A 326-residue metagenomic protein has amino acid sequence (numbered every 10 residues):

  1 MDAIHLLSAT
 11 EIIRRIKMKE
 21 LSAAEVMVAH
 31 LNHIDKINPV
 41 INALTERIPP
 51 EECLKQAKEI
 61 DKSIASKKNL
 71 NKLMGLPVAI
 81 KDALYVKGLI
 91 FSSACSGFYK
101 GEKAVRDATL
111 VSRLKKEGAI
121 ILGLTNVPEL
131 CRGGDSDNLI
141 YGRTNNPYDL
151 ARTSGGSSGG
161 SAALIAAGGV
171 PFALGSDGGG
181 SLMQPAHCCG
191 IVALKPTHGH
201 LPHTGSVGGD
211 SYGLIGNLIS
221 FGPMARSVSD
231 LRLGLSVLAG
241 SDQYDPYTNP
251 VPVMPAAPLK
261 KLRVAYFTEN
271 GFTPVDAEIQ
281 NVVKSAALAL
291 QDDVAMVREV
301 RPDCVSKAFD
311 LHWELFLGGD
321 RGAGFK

Functional and structural regions predicted by a protein language model:
M1-K68, V237-K326: Amidase signature
D2-G179, D293: Gly/Ser-rich catalytic/binding loops embedded in alpha/beta enzyme cores
D82-L84, G178-G180, D230, T268-F272 (+1 more regions): Glycine-rich beta-alpha junction loops
G97-E102, I219-G222, N270-P274: Flexible, glycine/proline-enriched loop segments at strand-loop-helix junctions that form or flank small-ligand binding
D107, I191, Q280-K284: Amphipathic alpha-helical segments in well-structured domains
E129-C131, S181-L182, P274, K307: Generic structural signal for helix capping and beta-alpha/helix-loop junctions
G134-D135, Y141-T144, A162-A265: Fold-level recognition of mixed alpha/beta catalytic cores in primary-metabolism enzymes, strongest
N146-S158, H198-G208, R321-K326: Short, basic, helix/turn surface patches
